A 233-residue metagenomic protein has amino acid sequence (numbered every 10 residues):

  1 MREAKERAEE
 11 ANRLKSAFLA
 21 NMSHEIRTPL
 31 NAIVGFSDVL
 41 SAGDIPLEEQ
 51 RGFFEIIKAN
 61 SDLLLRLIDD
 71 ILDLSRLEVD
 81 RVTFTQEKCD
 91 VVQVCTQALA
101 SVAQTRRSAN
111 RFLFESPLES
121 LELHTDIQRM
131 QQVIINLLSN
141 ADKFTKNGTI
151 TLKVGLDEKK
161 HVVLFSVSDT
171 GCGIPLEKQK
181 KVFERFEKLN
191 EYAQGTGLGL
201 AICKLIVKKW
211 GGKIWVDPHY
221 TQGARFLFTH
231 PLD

Functional and structural regions predicted by a protein language model:
M1-A42: Primarily the dimerization/phosphotransfer
E6, A59-L64: Short alpha-helical segment of the dimerization/phosphotransfer core of two-component systems
I33-G35, I174-F186: Short conserved segment of the HATPase_c
V34, L63-L74, V94, V133-N136: Coiled-coil phosphoacceptor/dimerization helix of two-component systems
S75-Q86: Helix-loop junction within the histidine kinase core
T85-D90, R111-L121: Conserved catalytic submotifs in the C-terminal HATPase_c
G199, C203: Short alpha-helical Gxxx[C/S/T] motif in the catalytic ATP-binding
